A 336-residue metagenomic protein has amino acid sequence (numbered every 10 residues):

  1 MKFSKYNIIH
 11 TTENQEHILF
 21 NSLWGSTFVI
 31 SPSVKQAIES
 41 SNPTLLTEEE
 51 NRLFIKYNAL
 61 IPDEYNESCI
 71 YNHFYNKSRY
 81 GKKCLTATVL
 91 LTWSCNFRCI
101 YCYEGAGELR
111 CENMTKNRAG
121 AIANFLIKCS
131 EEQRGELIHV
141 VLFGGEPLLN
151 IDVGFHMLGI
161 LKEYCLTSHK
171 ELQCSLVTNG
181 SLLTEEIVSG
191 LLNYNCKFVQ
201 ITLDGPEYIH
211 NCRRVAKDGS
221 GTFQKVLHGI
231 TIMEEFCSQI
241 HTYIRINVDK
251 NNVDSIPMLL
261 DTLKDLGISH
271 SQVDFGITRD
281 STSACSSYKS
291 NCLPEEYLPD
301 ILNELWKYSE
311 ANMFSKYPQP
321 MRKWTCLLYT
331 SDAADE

Functional and structural regions predicted by a protein language model:
F3-V29, E48-T88, Q133: N-terminal [4Fe-4S]-dependent radical SAM core
I30-P43: Short amphipathic alpha-helical recognition elements used for nucleic-acid or partner binding across transcription
R52, N124-K128, G159-E163, S189-L192 (+5 more regions): Surface-exposed alpha-helical segments enriched in charged/polar residues
C69-S189, Y194-K197: Conserved alpha-helical substructure of the radical SAM core
V140-L142, L176, I201, I244 (+1 more regions): Buried hydrophobic side chains on well-structured beta-strands
P147-L149, G180-E185, K197-G219, D249-K250 (+1 more regions): Conserved radical SAM core fold
C212-L227, T231-S331: Radical SAM enzyme [4Fe-4S]-AdoMet core and its adjacent flexible, acidic and glycine-rich loops/tails across
D332-E336: A short, hydrophobic C-terminal helix/tail in secreted or cell-surface proteins
